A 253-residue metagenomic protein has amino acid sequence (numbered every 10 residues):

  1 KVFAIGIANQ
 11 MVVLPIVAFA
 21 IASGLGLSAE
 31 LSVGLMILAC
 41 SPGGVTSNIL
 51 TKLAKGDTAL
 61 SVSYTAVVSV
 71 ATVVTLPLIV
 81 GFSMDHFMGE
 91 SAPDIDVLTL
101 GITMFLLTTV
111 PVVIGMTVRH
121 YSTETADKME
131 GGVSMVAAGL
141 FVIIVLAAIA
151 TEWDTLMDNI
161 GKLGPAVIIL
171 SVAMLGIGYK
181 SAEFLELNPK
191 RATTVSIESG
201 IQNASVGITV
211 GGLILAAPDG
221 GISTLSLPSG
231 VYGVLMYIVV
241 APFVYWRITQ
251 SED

Functional and structural regions predicted by a protein language model:
K1-D253: Alpha-helical transmembrane segments of multi-pass small-molecule/ion transporters
